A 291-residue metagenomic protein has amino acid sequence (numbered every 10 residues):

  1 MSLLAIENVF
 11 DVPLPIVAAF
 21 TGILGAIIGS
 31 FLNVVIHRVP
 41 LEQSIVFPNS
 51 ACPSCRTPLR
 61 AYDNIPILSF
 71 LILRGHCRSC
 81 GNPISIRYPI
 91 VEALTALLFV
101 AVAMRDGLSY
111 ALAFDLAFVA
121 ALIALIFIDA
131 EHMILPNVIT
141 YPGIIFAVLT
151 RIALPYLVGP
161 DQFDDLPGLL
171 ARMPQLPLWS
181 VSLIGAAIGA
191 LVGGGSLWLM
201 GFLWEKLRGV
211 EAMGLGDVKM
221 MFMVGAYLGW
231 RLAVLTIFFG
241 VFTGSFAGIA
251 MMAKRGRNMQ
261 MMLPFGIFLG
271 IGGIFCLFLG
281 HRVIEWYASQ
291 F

Functional and structural regions predicted by a protein language model:
M1-L14, W286-F291: Short, strongly hydrophobic alpha-helical membrane anchors
T21, A117-A120, A124-S245, E285-F291: Functional transmembrane core segments of multi-pass inner-membrane proteins
A26, S30-V34, V100, A190-W198 (+4 more regions): Transmembrane alpha-helical segments of multi-pass membrane transport proteins and ion-pumping complexes
L32-R87, F265: Membrane-proximal soluble regions of multi-pass membrane proteins
I90, L94, A113, I145 (+2 more regions): Hydrophobic residues within alpha-helical transmembrane segments of multi-pass solute transporters/permease subunits
R105-A111, L228-F239, F278-H281: Transmembrane helix interruption/hinge and helix-loop junction motifs
S109-L116, I134-N137, M261: Short, aromatic-rich membrane-interface segments at the entry and exit of alpha-helical transmembrane domains
G214-G216, A250-F275: Interfacial loop-to-transmembrane junctions
